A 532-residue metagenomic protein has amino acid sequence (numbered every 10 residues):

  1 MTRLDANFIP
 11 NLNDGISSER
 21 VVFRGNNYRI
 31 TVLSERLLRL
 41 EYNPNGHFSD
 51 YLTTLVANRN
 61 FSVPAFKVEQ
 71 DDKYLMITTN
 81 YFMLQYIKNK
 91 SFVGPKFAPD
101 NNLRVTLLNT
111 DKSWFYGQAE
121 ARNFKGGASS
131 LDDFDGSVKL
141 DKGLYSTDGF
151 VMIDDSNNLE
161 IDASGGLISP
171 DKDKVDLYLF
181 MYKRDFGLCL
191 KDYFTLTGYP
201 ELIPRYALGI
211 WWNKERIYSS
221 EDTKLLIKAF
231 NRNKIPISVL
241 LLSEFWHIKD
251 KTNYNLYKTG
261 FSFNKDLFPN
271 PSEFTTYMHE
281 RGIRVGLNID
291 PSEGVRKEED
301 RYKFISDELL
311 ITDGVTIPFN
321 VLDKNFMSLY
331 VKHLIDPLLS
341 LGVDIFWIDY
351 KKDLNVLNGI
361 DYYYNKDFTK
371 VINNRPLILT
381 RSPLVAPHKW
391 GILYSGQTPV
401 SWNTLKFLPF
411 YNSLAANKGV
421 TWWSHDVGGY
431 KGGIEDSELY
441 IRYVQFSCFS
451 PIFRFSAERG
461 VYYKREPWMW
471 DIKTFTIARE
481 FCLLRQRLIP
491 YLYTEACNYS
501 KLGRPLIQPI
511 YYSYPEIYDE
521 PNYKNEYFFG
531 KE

Functional and structural regions predicted by a protein language model:
T2-R24, T31, A229, N233-K234 (+3 more regions): Carbohydrate-binding surfaces of carbohydrate-active enzymes
F8, L33-D72: A low-complexity, Ser/Thr/Gly/Pro-enriched, surface-exposed linker/loop concept that marks segments flanking
R29, L37-L38, Y74-M76, M83 (+17 more regions): Beta-sheet entry/capping signal
S62, V68-A207, N213-E215, S220-D222 (+2 more regions): Catalytic and substrate-binding clefts that recognize carbohydrates or anionic sugar/phosphate headgroups
D192, L196, L226-A229, N233 (+16 more regions): Generic, well-ordered alpha-helical scaffold segments in large soluble proteins
E201-L354, H388-K389: Aromatic-lined carbohydrate-binding/catalytic grooves of carbohydrate-active enzymes
W211-N213, L242, I283-R296, I348-K352 (+2 more regions): Aromatic-lined carbohydrate-recognition surfaces of secreted/lumenal glycan-active proteins
D300-H333, L339, Y363-M469, K501 (+2 more regions): Glycan-recognition surfaces
